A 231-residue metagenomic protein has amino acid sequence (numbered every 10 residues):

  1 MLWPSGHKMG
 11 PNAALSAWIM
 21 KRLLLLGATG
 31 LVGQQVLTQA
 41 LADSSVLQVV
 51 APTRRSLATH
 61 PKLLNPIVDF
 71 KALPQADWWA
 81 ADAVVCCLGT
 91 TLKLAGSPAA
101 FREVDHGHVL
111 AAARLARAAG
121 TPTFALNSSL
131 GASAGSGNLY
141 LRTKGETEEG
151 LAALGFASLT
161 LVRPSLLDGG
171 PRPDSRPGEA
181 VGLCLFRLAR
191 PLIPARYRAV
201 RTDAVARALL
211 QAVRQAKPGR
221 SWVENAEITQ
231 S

Functional and structural regions predicted by a protein language model:
L2-P11: Intrinsically disordered, low-complexity segments enriched in serine/proline and basic residues
K21-A42: N-terminal Rossmann NAD(P)H-binding glycine-rich loop of SDR-like oxidoreductase domains
L23, L63-A118, V213: NAD(P)H-binding glycine-rich loop region in Rossmannoid oxidoreductase-like domains and their noncatalytic homologs
L26, P52, C87-L88, F124-L130 (+1 more regions): SDR active-site strand-loop-helix element
A42-L47, A134-S231: Oxidoreductase cofactor-interface core, primarily capturing Rossmann-like NAD(P)-dependent enzymes
A51-A58: Short, polar loop motifs at secondary-structure junctions
R55, A95-P98, E103-E148, A153 (+1 more regions): Conserved Rossmann-fold NAD(P)-dependent oxidoreductase catalytic core, especially the SDR/UDP-sugar
